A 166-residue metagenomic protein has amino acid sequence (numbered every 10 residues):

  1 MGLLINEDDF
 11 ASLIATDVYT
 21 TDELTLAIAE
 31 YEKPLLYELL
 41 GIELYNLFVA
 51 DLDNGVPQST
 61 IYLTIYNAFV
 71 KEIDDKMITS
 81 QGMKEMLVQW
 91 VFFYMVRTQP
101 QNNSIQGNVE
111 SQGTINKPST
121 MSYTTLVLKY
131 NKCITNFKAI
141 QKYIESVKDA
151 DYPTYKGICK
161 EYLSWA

Functional and structural regions predicted by a protein language model:
M1-K84, T98-N103, P118, T125-A166: Conserved short "hinge" loops at termini or chain/domain junctions
G107-S111: Short, surface-exposed beta-strand/strand-loop-strand elements in extracellular ectodomains
G113-N116: Intrinsically disordered, low-complexity charged/polar segments
